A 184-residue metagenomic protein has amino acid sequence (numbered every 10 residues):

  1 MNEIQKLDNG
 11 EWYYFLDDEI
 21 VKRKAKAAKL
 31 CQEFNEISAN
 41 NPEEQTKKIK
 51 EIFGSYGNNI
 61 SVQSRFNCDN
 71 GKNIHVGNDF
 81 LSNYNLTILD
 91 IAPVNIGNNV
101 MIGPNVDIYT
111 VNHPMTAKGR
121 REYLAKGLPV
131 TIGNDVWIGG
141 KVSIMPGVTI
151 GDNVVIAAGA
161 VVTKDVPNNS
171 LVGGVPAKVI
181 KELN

Functional and structural regions predicted by a protein language model:
M1-N59, A177-I180: Terminal amphipathic alpha-helical/low-complexity segments used for targeting or macromolecular assembly
A39, E43, F66-V76, L81-T149 (+2 more regions): Flexible, glycine/small-residue-enriched loop-and-beta-strand segment within the central core of proteins
K48, S64-N67: Arg/Lys-rich RNA-binding interfaces used to dock onto structured RNA substrates
S61, W137, V155, L171-G173: Short-chain dehydrogenase/reductase
V148, N169-S170: Extracytoplasmic/periplasmic beta-strand context in beta-sandwich domains, especially the cupredoxin/COX2 CuA-binding
